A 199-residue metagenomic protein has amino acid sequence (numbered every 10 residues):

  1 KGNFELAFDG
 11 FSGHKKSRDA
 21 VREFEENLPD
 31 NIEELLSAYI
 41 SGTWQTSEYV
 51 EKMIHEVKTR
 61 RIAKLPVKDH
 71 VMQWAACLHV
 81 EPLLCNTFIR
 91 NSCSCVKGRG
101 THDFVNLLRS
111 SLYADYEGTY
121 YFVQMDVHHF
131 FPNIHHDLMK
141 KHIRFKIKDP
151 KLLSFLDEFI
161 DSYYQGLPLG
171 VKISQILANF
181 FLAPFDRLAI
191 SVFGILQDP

Functional and structural regions predicted by a protein language model:
K1-E33: Non-catalytic, polymerase-adjacent accessory regions of viral genome-replication enzymes
F8-F11, A75, F155-I160: Short alpha-helical scaffolding segments that buttress acidic/His motifs in well-ordered protein cores
A20-E23, T46-M53, T87-C93, Y120-M125 (+2 more regions): Short coil/turn segments at secondary-structure boundaries
V21, E25, G98, L167 (+2 more regions): Conserved phosphate/pyrophosphate-binding and hydrolysis machinery centered on Walker-type P-loop NTPases, extending
S37-K58, V71, K148-S162: Reverse-transcriptase-like RNA-dependent polymerase core
A38, S111-P199: Conserved polymerase palm-domain catalytic core
R60-I89, Y164-V192: Conserved pre-motif C helix in the palm subdomain of viral-like polymerases
C77-H135: Active-site-proximal segment of RNA-dependent polymerases
